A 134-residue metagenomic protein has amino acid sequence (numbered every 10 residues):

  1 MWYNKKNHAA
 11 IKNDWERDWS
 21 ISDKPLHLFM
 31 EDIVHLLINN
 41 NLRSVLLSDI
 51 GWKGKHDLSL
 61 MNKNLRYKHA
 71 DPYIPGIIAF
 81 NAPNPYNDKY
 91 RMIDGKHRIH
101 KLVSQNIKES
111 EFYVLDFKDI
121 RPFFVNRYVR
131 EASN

Functional and structural regions predicted by a protein language model:
M1, S133-N134: Short intrinsically disordered terminal tails
M1-K24: N-terminal extension/subdomain marker
K5, K24-H27, L36, K118: Low-complexity, intrinsically disordered regions enriched in charged/polar residues
N7, I74-E131: A short, basic-hydrophobic beta/loop patch
S20, L46, H69, K101-S104 (+1 more regions): Sequence-pattern detector for short linear motifs and compositional/periodic biases rather than a specific fold
F29-I93, V103: Short alpha-helix boundary/capping and kink motifs at helix termini
